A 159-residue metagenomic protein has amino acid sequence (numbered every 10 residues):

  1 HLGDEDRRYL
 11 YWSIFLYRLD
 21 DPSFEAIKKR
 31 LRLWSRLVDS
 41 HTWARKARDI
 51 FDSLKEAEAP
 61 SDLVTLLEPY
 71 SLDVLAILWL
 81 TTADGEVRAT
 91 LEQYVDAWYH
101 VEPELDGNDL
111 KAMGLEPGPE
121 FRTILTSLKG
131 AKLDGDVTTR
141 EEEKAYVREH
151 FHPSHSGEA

Functional and structural regions predicted by a protein language model:
H1-E86: Conserved, hydrophobic alpha-helical core segments of structured domains
V74-A159: Charged substrate- and nucleic-acid-binding regions of tRNA-handling and nucleotidyl-transfer enzymes, centered on
